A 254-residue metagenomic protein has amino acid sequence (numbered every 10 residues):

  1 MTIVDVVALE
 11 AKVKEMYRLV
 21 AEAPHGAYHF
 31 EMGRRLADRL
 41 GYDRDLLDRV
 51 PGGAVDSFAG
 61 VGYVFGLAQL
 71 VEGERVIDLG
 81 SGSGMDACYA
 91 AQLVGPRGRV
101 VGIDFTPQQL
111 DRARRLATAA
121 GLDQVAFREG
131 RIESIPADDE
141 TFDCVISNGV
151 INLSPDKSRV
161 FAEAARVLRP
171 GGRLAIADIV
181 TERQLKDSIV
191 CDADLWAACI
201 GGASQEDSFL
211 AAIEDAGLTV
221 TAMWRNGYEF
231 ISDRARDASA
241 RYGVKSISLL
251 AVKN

Functional and structural regions predicted by a protein language model:
M1-L40: N-terminal auxiliary segments of SAM/dcSAM-dependent transferases
F30-R75, D86-L93: Conserved alpha-helix/loop element of class I SAM-dependent methyltransferases that forms part of the SAM/SAH-binding
E72, E133-C144: A short acidic, Gly/Pro-enriched loop at the edge of an enzyme's catalytic core that lines a small-molecule cofactor
G95, S158-R173: A short glycine-rich, Lys/Arg-flanked "PGG" loop and its adjoining helix->strand segment in the class I
T106-Q108: Conserved SAM/SAH-binding beta-strand->alpha-helix loop
A120-E133: Conserved SAM-binding strand-loop segment of SAM-dependent methyltransferases
T181-I200: Short, glycine-/aromatic-enriched active-site segment of Class I SAM-dependent methyltransferases
G201-M223: Short alpha-helix
